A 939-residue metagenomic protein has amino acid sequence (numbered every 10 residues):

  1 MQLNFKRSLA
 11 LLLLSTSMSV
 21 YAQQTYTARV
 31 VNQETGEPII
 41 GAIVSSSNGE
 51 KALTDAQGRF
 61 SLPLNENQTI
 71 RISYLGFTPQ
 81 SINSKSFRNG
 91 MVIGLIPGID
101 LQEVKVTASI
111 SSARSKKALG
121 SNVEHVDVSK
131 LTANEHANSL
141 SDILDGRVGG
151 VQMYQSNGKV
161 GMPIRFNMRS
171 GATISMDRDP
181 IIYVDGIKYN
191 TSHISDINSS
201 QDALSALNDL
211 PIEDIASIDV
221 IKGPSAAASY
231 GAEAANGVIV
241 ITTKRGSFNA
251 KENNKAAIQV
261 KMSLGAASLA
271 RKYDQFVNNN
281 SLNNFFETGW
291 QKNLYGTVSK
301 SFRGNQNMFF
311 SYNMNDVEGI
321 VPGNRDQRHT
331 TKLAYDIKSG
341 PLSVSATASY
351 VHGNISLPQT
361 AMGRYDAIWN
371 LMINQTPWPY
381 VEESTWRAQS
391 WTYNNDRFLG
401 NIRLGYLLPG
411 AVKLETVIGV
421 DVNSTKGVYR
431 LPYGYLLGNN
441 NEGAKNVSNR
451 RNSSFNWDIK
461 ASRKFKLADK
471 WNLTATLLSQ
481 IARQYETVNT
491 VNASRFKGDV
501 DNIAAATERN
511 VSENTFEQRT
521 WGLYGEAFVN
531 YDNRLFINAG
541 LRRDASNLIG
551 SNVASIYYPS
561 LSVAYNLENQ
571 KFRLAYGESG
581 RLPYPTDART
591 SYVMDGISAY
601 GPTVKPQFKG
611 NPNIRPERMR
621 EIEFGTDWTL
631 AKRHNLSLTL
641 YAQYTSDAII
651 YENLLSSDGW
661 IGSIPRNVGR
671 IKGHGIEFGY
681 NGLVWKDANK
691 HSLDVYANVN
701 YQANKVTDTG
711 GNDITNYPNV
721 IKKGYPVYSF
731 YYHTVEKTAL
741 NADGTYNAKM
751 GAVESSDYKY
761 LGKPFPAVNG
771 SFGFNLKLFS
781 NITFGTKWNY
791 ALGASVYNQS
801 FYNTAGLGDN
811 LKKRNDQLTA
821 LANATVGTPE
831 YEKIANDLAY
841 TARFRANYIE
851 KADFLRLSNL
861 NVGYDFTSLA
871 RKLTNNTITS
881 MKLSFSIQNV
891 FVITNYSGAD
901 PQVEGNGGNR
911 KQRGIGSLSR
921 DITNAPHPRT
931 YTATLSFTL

Functional and structural regions predicted by a protein language model:
V31-T35, A42-S45, S73-F77, R88-L131 (+1 more regions): Short, acidic, small-residue-rich periplasmic hinge/interaction motif at the N-terminus of Gram-negative outer-membrane
G49-R59, T107-N134, G161-R165, H193-S200 (+1 more regions): N-terminal periplasmic "start-of-domain" segments of outer-membrane beta-barrel proteins
S61, I187-K222: Short acidic/polar hinge/loop motifs at secondary-structure boundaries that mediate gating or recognition
D142-K188, S217, A227-S247: Extracytoplasmic beta-strand/coil segments of soluble accessory domains associated with Gram-negative outer-membrane
K261, G265-N278, R666-K672, K686-P764 (+4 more regions): Conserved small-residue
L264, Q291-N313, V317-N324, R328-F398 (+7 more regions): Flexible loop and strand-edge segments within Gram-negative outer membrane beta-barrel domains
A267, A791-K882, I887: Extracytoplasmic gating/loop element in the C-terminal half of outer-membrane beta-barrel translocons and assembly
Y273-S281, M362-S384, V428-K445, Y485-E513 (+6 more regions): Surface-exposed loop/turn segments flanking beta-strands in extracellular/periplasmic regions
